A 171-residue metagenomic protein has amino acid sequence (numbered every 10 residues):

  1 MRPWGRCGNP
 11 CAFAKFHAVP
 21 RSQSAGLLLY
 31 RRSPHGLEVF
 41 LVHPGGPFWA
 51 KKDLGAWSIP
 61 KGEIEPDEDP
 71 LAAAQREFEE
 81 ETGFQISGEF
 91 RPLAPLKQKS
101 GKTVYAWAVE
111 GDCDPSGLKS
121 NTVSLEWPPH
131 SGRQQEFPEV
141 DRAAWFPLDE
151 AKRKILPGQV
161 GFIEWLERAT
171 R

Functional and structural regions predicted by a protein language model:
F13-F16: Aromatic (phenylalanine/tyrosine) cluster motif
A18-S58, W107: N-terminal strand-loop-strand
P34-G36, G46-W49, E65-P66, S100-G101 (+1 more regions): Short, charged/polar surface micro-motifs in flexible loops or helix N-caps
S58-L93, P147: The catalytic Nudix box helix
P95-G132, A144, L166: Active-site-adjacent beta-strand/loop module that shapes the phosphate/pyrophosphate-binding cleft
L148-R171: Charged phosphate-binding loop/patch that engages nucleotide di/tri-phosphates or the phosphate backbone of nucleic
